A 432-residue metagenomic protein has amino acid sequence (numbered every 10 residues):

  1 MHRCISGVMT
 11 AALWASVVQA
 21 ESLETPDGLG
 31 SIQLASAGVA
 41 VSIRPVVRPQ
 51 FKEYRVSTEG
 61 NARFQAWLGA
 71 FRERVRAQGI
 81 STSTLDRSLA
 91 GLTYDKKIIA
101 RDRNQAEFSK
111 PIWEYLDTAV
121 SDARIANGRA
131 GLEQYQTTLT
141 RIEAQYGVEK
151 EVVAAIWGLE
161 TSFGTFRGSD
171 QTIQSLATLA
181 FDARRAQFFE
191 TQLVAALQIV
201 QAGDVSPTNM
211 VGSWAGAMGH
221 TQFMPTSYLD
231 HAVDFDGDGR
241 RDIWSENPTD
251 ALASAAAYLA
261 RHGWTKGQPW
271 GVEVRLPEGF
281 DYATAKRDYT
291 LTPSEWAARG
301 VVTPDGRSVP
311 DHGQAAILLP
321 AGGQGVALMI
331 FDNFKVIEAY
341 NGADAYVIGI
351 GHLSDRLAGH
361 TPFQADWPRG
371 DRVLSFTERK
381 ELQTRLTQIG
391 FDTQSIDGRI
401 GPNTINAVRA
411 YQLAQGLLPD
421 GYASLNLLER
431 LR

Functional and structural regions predicted by a protein language model:
M1-R3: Positively charged n-region of N-terminal signal peptides that target proteins for export
S6-S16: Bacterial N-terminal signal peptides
Q19-N61, P362-Q364: Proline-rich, low-complexity linker regions of envelope-associated factors in Gram-negative bacteria
E21, L382-R385: Non-catalytic peripheral regions of nucleotide-handling enzymes
R55-L89, Y94: Mature N-terminal segment immediately following signal peptide/propeptide cleavage in secreted/periplasmic
W67-F71, T138, S175, S254 (+2 more regions): A general alpha-helix detector
I80-H312, G325-M329, V336-S354, A358-F376 (+2 more regions): Catalytic glycan-binding domains that act on GlcNAc-containing polysaccharides
L374-R379, T387-L431: Short acidic, glycine/serine/threonine-rich helix-capping segments at coil-helix boundaries
